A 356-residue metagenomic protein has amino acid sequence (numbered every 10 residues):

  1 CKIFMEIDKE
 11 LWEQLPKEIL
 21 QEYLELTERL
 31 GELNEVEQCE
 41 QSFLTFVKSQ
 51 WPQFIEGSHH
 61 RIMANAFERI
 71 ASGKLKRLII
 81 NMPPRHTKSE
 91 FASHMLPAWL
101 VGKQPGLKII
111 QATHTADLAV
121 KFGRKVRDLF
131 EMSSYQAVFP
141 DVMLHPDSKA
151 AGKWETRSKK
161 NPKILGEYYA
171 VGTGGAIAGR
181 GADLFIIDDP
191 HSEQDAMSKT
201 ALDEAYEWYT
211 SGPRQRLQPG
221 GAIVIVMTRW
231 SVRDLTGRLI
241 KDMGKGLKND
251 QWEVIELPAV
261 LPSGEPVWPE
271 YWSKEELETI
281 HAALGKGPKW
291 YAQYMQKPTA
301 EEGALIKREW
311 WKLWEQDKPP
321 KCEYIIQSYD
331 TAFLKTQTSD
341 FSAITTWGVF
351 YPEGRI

Functional and structural regions predicted by a protein language model:
C1-K76: N-terminal accessory segments
L75-M95: Walker A/P-loop
A112-I177: Conserved nucleotide-state-sensing and coupling region of NTP-binding domains
A151-Y209: Conserved RecA-like ASCE ATPase "motif II neighborhood" in helicase/translocase motors
E167-T173, E323-K335: Two-metal-ion RNase H-like nuclease active-site motif
L184-P262: Signature of the SF2 helicase/ATPase Hel1-core->accessory helical subdomain module
G264-T331: ATPase catalytic-site recognition across NTP-hydrolyzing enzymes
T345-I356: Nucleic-acid-processing active sites and adjacent nucleic-acid-binding tracks, predominantly divalent metal-dependent
